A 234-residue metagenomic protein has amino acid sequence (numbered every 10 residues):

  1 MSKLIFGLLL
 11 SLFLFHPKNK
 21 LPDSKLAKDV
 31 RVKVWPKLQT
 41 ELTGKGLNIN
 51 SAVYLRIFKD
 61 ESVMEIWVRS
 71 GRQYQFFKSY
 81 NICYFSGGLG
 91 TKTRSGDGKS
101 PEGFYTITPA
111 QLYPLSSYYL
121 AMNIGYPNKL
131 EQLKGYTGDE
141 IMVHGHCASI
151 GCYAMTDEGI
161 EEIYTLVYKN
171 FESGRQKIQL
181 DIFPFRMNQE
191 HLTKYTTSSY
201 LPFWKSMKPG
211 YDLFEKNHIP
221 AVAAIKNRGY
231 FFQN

Functional and structural regions predicted by a protein language model:
M1-K3, G7-D23: Bacterial Sec-dependent signal peptides at the C-terminal "C-region" and cleavage site
K18-I150, E158-I178, M187-N234: Cell wall/extracellular polymer interaction/catalysis modules
M155: A conserved hydrophobic position in a structured secondary element of the catalytic/binding core that shapes
D181-F183: Short internal beta-strands
